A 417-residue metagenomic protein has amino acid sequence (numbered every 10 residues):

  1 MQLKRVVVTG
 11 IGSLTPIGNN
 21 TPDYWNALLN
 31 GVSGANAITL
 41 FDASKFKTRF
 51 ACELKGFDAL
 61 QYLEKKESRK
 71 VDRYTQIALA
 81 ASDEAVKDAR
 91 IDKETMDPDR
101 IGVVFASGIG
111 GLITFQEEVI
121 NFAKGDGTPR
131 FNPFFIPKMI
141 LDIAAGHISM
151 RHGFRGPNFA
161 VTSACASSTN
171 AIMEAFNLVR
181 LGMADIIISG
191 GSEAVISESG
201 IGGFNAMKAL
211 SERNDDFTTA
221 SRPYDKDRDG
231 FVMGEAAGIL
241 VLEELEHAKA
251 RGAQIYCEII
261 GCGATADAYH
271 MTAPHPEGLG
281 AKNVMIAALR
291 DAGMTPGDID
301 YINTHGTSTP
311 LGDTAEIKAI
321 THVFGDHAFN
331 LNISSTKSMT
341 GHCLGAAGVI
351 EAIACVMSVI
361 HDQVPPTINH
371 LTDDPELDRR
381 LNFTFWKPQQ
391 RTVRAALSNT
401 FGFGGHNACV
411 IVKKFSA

Functional and structural regions predicted by a protein language model:
M1-E67, E246-Y256, I353-T367, K413-A417: ACP-dependent fatty acid/polyketide chain-elongation machinery
M1-V8, K93, D97-P98, A292-D298 (+2 more regions): Flexible, low-complexity linker/loop segments at domain and module junctions
R5-T9, S33-N36, D215-A292, Y301 (+1 more regions): Condensing-enzyme catalytic core mediating Claisen C-C bond formation in acyl metabolism
V8, D23-W25, L29-S163, S192-I201 (+1 more regions): Conserved beta-ketoacyl condensing-enzyme motif
A78-I91, A144, S149-H152, N158-E193 (+4 more regions): Active-site-proximal alpha-helical scaffold in enzymes
A85-D97, A248-I255, M285-Y301, V323-H327: Phosphate/pyrophosphate-binding loops at sites that engage ATP/ADP/AMP, CoA/4′-phosphopantetheine, polyphosphate
G125-N132, M173, N177, E193-A250 (+2 more regions): Glycine-/small-residue-rich "gating" segment that lines the acyl/pantetheine channel and substrate pocket
M183-D229, C262-P276, G306-D313, N330-L381: Acyl-CoA/ACP chain-elongation machinery
